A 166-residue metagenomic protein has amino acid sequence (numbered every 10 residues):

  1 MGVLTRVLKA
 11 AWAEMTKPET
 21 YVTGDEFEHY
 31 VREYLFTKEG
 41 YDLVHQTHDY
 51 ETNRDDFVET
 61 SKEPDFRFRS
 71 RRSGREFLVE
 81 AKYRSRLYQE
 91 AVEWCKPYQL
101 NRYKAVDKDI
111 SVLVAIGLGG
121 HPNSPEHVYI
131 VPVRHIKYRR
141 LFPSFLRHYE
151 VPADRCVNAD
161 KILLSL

Functional and structural regions predicted by a protein language model:
M1-D55: Acidic-basic catalytic patches of nuclease active cores, encompassing PD-(D/E)XK and other metal-cofactor nuclease
L35, P64-L87: Conserved catalytic cores of phosphodiester-cleaving nucleases, focusing on short active-site segments
V44-H45, L78-E80, L113-G117: A structural signal for short, well-ordered beta-strand segments and their strand-loop junctions that often border
H45-S73: Active-site metal-binding core of divalent-cation-utilizing nuclease and nuclease-like domains
Y50-T52, R84-R86, G119-P122, I136: Short, solvent-exposed loop/turn segments at secondary-structure junctions
R84-D107: Mg2+/Mn2+-dependent nuclease catalytic core
K104-I136: Nucleic-acid nuclease catalytic cores
H127-L166: Intrinsically disordered, low-complexity terminal regions enriched in charged/polar residues
